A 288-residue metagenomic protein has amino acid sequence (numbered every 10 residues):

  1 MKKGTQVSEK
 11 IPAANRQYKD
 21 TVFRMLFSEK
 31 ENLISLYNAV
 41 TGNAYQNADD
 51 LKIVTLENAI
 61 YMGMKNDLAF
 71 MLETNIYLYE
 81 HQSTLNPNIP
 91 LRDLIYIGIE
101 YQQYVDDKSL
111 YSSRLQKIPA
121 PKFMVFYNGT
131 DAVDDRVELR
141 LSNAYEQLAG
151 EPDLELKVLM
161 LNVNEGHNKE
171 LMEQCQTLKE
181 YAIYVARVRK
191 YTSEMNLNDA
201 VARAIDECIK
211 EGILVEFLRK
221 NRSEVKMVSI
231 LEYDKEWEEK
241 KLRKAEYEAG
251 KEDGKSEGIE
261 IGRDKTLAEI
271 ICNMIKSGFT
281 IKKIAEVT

Functional and structural regions predicted by a protein language model:
M1-T288: Elongated, amphipathic alpha-helical interaction scaffolds
